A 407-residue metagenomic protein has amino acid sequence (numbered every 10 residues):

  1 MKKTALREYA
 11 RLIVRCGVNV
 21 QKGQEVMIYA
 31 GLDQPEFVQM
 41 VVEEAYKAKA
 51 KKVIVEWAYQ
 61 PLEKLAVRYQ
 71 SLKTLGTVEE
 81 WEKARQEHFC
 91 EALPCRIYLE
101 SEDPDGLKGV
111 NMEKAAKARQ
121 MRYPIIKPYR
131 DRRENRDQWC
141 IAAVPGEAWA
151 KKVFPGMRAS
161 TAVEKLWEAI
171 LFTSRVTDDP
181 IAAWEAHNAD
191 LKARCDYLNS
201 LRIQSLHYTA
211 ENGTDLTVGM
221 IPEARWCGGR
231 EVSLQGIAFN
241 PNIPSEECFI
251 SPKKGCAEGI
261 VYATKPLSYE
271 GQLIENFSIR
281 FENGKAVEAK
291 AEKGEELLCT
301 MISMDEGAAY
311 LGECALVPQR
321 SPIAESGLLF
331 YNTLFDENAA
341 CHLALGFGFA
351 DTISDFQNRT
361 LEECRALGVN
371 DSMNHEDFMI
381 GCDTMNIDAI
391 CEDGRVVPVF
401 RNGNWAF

Functional and structural regions predicted by a protein language model:
M1-E258, A389, R395, W405-F407: Active-site bordering "gate/hinge" segments that shape substrate access to catalytic or cofactor-binding pockets
R11, N199-L201, E270-Q272, G307 (+2 more regions): Short solvent-exposed loop/turn micro-motifs enriched in small/polar/acidic residues
G219, A289-K290, F400: Short linear motifs in exposed loops
I250-E306: Long, well-ordered mid-to-C-terminal structural blocks that present hydrophobic/aromatic surfaces
C256-E258, I274-N276, N283, A309-E313 (+3 more regions): Active-site lining segments that contact anionic ligands and/or coordinate catalytic metals
A286-Q357: Dual-mode signal for accessory low-complexity, basic/Gly-rich regions
E362-F407: Extended hydrophobic packing segments that form well-structured cores
